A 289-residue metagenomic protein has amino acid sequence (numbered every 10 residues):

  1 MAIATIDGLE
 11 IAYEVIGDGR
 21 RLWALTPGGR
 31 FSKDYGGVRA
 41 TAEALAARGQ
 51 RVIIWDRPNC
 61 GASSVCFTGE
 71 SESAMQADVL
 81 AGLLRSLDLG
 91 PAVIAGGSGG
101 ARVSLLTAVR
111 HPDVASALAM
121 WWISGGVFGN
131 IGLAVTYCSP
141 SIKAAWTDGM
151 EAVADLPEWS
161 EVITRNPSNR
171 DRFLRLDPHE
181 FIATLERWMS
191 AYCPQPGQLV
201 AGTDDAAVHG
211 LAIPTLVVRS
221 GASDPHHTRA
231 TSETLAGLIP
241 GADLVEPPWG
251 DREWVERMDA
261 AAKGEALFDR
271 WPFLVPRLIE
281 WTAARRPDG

Functional and structural regions predicted by a protein language model:
G8-S64: Conserved HGGG/HGGXW glycine-rich cap/lid loop of the alpha/beta-hydrolase fold
W55-S73, V255-E256: Glycine-rich "HGGG/HGxG" loop immediately N-terminal to the catalytic nucleophile of the alpha/beta-hydrolase
A74-A92: Conserved acidic catalytic loop of the alpha/beta-hydrolase fold
R102-L105, V109-W146: Flexible "cap/lid" loop of the alpha/beta hydrolase fold
N169-A206: Hydrophobic, aromatic-rich cap/lid helix
L211, V217-R219: Short beta-strand/loop motif that positions the catalytic acidic residue of the alpha/beta-hydrolase fold
D224-T231: Conserved alpha/beta-hydrolase "acid-adjacent" motif
G241-G289: Catalytic active-site module of serine/aspartate enzymes centered on a nucleophile-bearing elbow/loop
